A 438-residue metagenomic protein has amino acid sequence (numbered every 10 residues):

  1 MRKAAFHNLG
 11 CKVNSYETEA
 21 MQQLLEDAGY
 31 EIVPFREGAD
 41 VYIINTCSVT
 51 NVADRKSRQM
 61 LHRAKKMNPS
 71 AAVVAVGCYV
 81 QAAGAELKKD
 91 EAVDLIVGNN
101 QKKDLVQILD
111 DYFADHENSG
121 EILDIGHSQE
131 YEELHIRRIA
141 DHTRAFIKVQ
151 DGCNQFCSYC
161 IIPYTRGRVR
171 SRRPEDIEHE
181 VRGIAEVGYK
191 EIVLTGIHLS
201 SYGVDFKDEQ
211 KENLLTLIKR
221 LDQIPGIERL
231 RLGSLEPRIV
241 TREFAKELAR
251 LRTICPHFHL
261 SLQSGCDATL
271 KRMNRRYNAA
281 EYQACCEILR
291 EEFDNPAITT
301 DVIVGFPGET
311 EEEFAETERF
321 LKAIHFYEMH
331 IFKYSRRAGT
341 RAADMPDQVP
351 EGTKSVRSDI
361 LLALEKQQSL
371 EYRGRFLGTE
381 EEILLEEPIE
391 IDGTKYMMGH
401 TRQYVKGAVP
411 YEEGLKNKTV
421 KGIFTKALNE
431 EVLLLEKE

Functional and structural regions predicted by a protein language model:
M1-G203, N213, E243, L248 (+8 more regions): Proteins enriched for Cys/Gly/acidic motifs involved in redox and nucleic-acid/cofactor modification
N8, G196, S234, L262-S264 (+2 more regions): Flexible glycine-/small-residue-rich
A53-R55, R168-R173, G203-E209, R272-R275 (+3 more regions): Short, solvent-exposed loop/turn segments at secondary-structure boundaries
F156, C160-G167, R229-R238, S264-R275 (+3 more regions): Conserved strand-turn element in the central/C-terminal portion of the radical SAM core barrel that lines
E186, L215-T216, R220-R229, T241-T300: Radical SAM/AdoMet-radical enzyme domain recognition
L260, D301, L321, M329 (+3 more regions): Hydrophobic, well-ordered secondary-structure elements that form the walls of internal hydrophobic environments
E309, I324-F326: Contiguous mid-protein beta-loop-alpha structural module that forms a pocket-lining wall or clamp of enzyme active
D344-E438: Terminal RNA-binding accessory module
